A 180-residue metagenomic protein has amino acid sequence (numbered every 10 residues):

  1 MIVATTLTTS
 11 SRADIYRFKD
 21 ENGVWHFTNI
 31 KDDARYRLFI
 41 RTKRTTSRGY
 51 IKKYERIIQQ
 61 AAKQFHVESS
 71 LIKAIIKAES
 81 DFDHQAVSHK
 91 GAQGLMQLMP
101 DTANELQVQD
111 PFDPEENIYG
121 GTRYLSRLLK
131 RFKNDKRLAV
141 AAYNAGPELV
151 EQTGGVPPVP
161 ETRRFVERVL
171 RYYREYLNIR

Functional and structural regions predicted by a protein language model:
M1-T6: Bacterial N-terminal signal peptides
T8-S10: N-terminal signal peptide c-region/cleavage motif recognized by signal peptidases
R12-A13, A92: A structure-centric signal for secondary-structure junctions around beta-strands
I15-N29: Short N-terminal segments immediately surrounding and downstream of signal-peptide cleavage
N29-R180: Catalytic glycan-binding domains that act on GlcNAc-containing polysaccharides
